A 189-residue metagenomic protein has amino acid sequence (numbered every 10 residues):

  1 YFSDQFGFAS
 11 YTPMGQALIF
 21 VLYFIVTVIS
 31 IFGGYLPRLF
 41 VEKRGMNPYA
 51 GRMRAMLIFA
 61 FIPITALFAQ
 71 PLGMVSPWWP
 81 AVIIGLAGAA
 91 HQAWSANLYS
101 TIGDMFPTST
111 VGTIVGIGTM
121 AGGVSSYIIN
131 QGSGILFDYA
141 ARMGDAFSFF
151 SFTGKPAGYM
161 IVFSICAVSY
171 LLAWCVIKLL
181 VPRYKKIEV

Functional and structural regions predicted by a protein language model:
Y1-M14, D138: Short amphipathic helix-loop junctions that connect adjacent transmembrane helices in Major Facilitator Superfamily/SLC
F2-S3, L36-P37, V41, S133-R142: Interfacial helix-cap and linker-helix signal at transmembrane-aqueous boundaries of multi-pass secondary transporters
M14, P48-G51, T110-I117, G158: Cytoplasmic loop-to-transmembrane helix junctions
G15-E42, F59: Transmembrane alpha-helices of Major Facilitator/SLC transporters
S30-I31, G103-R142: A late C-terminal transmembrane helix in Major Facilitator Superfamily
P48-R54, I135-V168: A membrane-interface helix-boundary motif in multi-pass transporters
Y49-L98: C-terminal transmembrane helical hairpin of 12-TM major facilitator-type secondary transporters
I64-G73, Y159-V189: Multi-pass alpha-helical transporter architecture, strongest for 12-TM Major Facilitator/SLC carriers used
